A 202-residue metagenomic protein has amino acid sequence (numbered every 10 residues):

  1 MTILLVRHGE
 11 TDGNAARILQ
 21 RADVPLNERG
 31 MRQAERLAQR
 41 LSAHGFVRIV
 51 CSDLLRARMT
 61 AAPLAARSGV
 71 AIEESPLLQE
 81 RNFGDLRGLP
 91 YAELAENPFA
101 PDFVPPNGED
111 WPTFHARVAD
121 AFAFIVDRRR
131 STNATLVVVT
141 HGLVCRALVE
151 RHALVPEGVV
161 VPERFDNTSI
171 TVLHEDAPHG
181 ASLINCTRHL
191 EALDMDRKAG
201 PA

Functional and structural regions predicted by a protein language model:
I3, A134-L143: Generic beta-sheet signal
I3-T60, N107-A119: Loop-to-helix element that buttresses phosphate recognition and phosphoryl-transfer chemistry
T11, V144-C145: Short active-site segment of divalent metal-dependent hydrolases/proteases that encodes the spacing between
R36-F99: Phosphate-coordination/substrate-recognition cap region in phosphate-metabolizing enzymes
S42-G45, I125-A134: Glycine-rich phosphate-binding loop signature in dinucleotide/nucleotide-binding domains
P63, A147, R151: Active-site signature of alpha/beta-hydrolase-fold catalytic machinery across serine- and Asp/Cys-nucleophile hydrolases
R81-A92, S131-T132, E150-A202: Acidic, low-complexity terminal tails and accessory targeting/binding regions of phosphate-metabolizing enzymes
A95-T113: Short glycine/proline- and acidic residue-enriched helix-loop micro-motifs that form flexible lids or anion-recognition
